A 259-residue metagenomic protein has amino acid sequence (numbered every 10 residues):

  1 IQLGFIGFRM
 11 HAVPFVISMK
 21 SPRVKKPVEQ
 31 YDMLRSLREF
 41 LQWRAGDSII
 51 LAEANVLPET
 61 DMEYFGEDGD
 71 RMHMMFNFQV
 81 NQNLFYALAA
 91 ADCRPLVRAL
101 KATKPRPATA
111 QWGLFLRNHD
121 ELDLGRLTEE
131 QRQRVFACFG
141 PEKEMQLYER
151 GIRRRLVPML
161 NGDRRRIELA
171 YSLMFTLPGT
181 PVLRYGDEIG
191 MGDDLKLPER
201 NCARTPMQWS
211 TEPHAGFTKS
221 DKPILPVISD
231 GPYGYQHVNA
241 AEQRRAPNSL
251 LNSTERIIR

Functional and structural regions predicted by a protein language model:
I1-R259: Active-site and adjacent substrate-binding regions of carbohydrate-active enzymes
